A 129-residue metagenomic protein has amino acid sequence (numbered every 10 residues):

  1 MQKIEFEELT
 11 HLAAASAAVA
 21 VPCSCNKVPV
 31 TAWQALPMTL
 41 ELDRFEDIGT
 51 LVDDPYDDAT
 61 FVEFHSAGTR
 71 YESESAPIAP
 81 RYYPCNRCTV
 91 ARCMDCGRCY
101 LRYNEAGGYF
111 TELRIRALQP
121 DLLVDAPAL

Functional and structural regions predicted by a protein language model:
M1-Y71: N-terminal domain-onset segments
A76-L129: Short, compact, well-ordered microdomains
